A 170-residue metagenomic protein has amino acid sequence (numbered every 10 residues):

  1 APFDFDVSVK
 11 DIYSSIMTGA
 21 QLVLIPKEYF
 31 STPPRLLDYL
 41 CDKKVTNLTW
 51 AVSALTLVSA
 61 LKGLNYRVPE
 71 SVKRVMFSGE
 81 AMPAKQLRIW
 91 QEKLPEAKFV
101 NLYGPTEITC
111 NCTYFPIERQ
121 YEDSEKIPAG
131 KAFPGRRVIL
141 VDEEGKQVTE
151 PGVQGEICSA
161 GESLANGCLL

Functional and structural regions predicted by a protein language model:
A1, I25, W50-A51, L61 (+4 more regions): Short hydrophobic "strand-cap" motifs at the C-terminus of beta-strands
P2, D6-T46, R119: Conserved AMP-binding/adenylation subdomain of ANL enzymes
P2-F5, Y29, G104-E107, Q147 (+1 more regions): AMP-binding (ANL) adenylation modules
V9-D11, Y103-C110: SF2 helicase/translocase ATPase core recognition
S15, G19, L48, V75 (+2 more regions): Residue-level signal for inorganic ion chemistry
F30-R35, V52-Y66, R74-A97, G135 (+1 more regions): Short gly/Ser/Thr-rich phosphate-binding loop of adenylate-forming enzymes
P95-N101, P116-L170: AMP-dependent adenylate-forming
